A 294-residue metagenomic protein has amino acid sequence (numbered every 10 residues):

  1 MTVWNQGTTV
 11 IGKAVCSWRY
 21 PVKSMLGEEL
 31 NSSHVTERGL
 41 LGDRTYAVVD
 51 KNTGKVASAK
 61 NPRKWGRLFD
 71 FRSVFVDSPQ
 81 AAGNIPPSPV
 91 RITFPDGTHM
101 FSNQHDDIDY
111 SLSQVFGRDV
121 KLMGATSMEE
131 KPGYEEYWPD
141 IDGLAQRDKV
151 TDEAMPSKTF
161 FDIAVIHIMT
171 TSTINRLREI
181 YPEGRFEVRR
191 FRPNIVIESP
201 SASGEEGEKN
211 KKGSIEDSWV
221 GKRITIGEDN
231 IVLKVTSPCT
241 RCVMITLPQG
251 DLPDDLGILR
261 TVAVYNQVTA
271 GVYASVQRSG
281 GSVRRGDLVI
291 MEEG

Functional and structural regions predicted by a protein language model:
M1-G294: Metal-cofactor-dependent catalytic cores
